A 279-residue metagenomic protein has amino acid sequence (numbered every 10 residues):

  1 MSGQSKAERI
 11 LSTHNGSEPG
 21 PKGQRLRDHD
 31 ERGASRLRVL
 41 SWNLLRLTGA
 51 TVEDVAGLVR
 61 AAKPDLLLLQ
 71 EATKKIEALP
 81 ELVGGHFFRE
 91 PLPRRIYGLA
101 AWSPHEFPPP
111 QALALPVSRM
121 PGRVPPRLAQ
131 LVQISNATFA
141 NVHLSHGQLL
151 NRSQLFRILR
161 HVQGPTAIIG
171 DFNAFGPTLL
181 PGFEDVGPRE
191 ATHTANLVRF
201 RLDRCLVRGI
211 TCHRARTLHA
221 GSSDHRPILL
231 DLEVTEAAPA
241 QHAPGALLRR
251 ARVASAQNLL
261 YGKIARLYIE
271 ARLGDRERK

Functional and structural regions predicted by a protein language model:
M1-L82, V234-K279: N-terminal, active-site-proximal structural segment of metallo-dependent hydrolase catalytic domains
S2-R25, L66-N136, L218-A220: Structured beta-strand-rich core segments of catalytic domains in phosphoester-bond hydrolases
D28-V39, H105-P108, V124-N141, L232 (+1 more regions): Beta-strand-turn-beta hairpins that frame and shape the catalytic cleft of phosphate-ester-processing enzymes
R38-L44, V55-E77, F139-V142, Q154 (+4 more regions): Active-site beta-strand/loop signature of hydrolases that rely on acidic residues for catalysis
W42-G49, V117-P121, H143-Q148: Short, flexible loop segments at the rims of nucleotide/cofactor-binding pockets, characterized by
R95-P110, I134, L197-C212, L232-T235: Conserved beta strand-loop-helix elements of the APE1-like EEP
G122-V162: Internal catalytic-core helix/loop-beta-alpha segment that presents or stabilizes conserved functional determinants
Q148-A220, Q241-R278: Metal-dependent phosphoesterases centered on the DNase I-like endonuclease/exonuclease/phosphatase
